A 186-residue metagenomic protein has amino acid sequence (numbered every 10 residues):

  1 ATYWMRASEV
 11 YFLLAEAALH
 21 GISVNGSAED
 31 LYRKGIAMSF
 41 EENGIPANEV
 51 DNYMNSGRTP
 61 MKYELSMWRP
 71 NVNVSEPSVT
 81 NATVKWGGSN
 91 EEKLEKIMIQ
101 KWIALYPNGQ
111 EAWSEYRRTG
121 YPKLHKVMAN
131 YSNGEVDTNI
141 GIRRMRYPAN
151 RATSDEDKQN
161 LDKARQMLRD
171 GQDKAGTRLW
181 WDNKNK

Functional and structural regions predicted by a protein language model:
A1-N48, G87-L94, Q100: Structured, solvent-exposed acidic/aromatic patches
F40-E42, P46, N52-K186: C-terminal functional modules
